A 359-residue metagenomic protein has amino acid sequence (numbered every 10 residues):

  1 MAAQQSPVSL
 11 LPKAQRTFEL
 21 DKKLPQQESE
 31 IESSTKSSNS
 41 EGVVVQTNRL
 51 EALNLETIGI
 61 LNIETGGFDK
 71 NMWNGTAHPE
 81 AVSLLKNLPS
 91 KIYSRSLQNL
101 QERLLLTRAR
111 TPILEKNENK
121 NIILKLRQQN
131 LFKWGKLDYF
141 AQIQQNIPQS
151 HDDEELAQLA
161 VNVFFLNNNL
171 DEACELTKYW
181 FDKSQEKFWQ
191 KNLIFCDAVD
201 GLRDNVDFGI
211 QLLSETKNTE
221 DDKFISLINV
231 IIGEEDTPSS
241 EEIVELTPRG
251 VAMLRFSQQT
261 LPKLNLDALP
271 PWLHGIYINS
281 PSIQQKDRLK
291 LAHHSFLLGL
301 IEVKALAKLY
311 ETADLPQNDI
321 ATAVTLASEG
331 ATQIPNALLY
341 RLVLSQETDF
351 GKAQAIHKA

Functional and structural regions predicted by a protein language model:
A2-N117, E311, T322-L326, Y340 (+1 more regions): Long, acidic/serine-threonine-rich intrinsically disordered regions with weak helical/coil propensity that act as
G66-T76, L105-K116, Q142-D152, T177-E186 (+8 more regions): Solenoid-like repeat scaffolds
K116-L124, Q149-L159, K183-N192, T219-S226 (+5 more regions): Generic helix N-cap/helix-start motif at coil->alpha-helix transitions
I122-D138: Alpha-helical segment of the N-proximal tetratricopeptide repeat
N130, L159-F164, C196-D197: Residue-level signature for tetratricopeptide repeat
W134, N167-N168, D200-G201: Structural motif corresponding to the intra-repeat A-B loop/turn of tetratricopeptide repeats
E172-L269: Extended amphipathic alpha-helical segments with heptad-repeat/coiled-coil character used for oligomerization, fusion
S226-A359: Long, internal scaffold/assembly segments composed of regular secondary structure
